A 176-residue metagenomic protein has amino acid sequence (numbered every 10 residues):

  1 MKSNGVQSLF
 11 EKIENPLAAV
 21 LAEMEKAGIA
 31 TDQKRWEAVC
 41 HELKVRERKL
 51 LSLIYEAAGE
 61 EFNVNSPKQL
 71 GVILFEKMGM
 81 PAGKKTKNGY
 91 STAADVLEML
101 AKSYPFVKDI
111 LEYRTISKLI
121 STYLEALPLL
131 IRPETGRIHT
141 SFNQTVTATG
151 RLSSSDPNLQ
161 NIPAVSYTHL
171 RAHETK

Functional and structural regions predicted by a protein language model:
M1-V165: Conserved "right-hand" nucleotidyltransferase catalytic core of DNA-directed polymerases
H169-K176: Single conserved hydrophobic/aromatic residue that forms the stacking wall/gate of nucleotide- or nucleobase-binding
